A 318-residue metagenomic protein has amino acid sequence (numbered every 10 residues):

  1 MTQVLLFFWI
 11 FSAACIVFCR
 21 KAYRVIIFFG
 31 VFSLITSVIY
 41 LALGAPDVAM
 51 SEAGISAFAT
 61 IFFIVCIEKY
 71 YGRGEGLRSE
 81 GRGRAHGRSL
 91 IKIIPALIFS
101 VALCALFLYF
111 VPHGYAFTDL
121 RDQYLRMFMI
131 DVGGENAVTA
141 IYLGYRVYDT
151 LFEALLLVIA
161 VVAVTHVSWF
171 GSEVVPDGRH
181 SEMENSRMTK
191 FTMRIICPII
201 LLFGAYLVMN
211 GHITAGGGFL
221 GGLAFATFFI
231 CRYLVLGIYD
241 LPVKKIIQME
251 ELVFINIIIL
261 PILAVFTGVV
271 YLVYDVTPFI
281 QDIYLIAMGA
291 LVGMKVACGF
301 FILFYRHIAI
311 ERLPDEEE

Functional and structural regions predicted by a protein language model:
M1-A215, F219-E318: Alpha-helical transmembrane segments of multi-pass membrane proteins predominantly involved in bioenergetics
